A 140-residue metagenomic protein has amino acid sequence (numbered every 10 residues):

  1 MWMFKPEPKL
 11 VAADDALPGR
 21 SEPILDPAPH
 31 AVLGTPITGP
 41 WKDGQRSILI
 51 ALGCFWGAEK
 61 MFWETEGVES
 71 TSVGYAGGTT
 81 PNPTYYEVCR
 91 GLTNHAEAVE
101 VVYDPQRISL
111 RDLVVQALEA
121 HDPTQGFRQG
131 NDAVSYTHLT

Functional and structural regions predicted by a protein language model:
M1-L139: Flexible coil/turn and secondary-structure edge motifs
